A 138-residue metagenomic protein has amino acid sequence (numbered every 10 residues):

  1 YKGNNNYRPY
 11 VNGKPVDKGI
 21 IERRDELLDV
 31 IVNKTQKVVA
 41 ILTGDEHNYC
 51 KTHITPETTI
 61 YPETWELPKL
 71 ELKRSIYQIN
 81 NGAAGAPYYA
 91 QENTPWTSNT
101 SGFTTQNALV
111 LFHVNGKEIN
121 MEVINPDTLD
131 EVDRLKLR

Functional and structural regions predicted by a protein language model:
Y1-I41, E46-R138: Metal-dependent phosphoesterase/phosphodiesterase active-site architecture
